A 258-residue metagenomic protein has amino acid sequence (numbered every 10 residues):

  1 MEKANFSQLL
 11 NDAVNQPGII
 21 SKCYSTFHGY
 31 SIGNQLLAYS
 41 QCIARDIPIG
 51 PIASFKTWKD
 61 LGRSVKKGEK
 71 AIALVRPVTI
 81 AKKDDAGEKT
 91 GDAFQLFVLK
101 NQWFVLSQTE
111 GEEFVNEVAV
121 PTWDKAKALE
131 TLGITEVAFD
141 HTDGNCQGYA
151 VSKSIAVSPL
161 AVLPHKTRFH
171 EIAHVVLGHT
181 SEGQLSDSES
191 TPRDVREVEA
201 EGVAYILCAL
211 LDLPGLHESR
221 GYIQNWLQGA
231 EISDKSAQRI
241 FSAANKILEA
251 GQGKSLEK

Functional and structural regions predicted by a protein language model:
M1-R168, I172-K258: N-terminal accessory/interface modules of nucleic-acid-binding and processing proteins
